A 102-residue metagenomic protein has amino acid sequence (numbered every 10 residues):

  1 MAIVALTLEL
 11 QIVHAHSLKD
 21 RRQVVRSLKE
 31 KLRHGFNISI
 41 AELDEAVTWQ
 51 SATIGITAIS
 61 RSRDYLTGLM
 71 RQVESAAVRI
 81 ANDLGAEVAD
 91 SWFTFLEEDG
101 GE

Functional and structural regions predicted by a protein language model:
V4, A41-S62: Short, charge-patterned binding micro-sites
V4-L10: Active-site-flanking beta-strand signature of metal-NTP-handling nucleotidyl enzymes and homologous cyclase-like
L10-H14, H34, A58-S60: Beta-strand elements of well-folded, non-transmembrane domains
R21: C-terminal binding/interaction regions
L28-G35, A76-I80: Generic non-transmembrane alpha-helical segments
H34-L43, L84: A short, aromatic/hydrophobic, helix- or strand-capping loop or linear motif that either lines the entrance/gate
S62-E102: C-terminal structural segments of small proteins and small subunits
